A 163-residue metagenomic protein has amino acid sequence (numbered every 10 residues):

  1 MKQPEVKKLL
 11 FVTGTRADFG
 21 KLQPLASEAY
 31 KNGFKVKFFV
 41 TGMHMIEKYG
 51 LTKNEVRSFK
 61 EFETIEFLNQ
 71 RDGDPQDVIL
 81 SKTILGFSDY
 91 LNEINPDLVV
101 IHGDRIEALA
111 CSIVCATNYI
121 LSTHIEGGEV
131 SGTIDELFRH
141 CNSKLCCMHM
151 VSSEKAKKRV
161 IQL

Functional and structural regions predicted by a protein language model:
M1-M43: N-terminal subdomain of nucleotide-sugar transferases
T15, G103-R105, S152-E154: Helix N-cap/beta->alpha junction signal
E28, C111-C115, C141-N142, R159: Hydrophobic/aromatic ligand-binding patch that stacks against planar heteroaromatic rings of cofactors or nucleotides
K35-I79, G86: Conserved nucleotide-sugar phosphate-binding/catalytic loop shared by glycosyltransferases and other
L91-R105: Short N-terminal targeting/anchoring amphipathic segment
D104-I120: Short Gly/Thr/Asp-enriched flexible loops that form oxyanion-binding sites at enzyme active sites
I120-L163: Active-site-proximal region of nucleotide-activated glycan assembly enzymes, centered on histidine/acidic-rich loops
